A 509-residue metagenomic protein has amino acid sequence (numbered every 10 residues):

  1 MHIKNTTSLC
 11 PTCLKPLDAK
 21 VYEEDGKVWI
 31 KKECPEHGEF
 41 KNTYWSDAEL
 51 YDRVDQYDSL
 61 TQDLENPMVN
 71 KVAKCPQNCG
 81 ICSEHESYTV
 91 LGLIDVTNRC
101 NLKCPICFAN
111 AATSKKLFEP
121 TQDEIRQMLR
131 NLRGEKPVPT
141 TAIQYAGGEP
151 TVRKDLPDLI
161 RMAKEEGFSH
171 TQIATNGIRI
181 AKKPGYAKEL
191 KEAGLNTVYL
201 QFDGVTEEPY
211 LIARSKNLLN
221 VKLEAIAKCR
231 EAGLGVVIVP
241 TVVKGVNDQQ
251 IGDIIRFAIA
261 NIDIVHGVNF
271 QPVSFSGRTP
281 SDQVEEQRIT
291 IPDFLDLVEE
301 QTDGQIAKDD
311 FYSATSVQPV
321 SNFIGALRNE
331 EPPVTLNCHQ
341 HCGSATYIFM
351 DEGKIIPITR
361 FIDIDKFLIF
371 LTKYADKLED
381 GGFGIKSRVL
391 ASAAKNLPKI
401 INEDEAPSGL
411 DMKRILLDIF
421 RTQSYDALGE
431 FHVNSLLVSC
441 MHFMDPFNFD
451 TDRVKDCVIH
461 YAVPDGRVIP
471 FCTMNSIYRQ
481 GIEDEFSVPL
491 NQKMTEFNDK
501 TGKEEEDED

Functional and structural regions predicted by a protein language model:
M1-Q56, L60-T61, L371-D509: Flexible mid-to-C-terminal extensions adjoining Fe-S/redox cofactors in radical SAM and related proteins
Y22, G26-W45, L50, Q56-T175 (+1 more regions): Conserved alpha-helical substructure of the radical SAM core
C34, V72-C82, T89-L91, C100 (+5 more regions): Functionally engaged cysteine thiol sites
I94-V96, F108-A111, G147, T175 (+5 more regions): Glycine-rich, histidine-containing beta strand-loop boundary motifs that form or position
T113-K115, T206-I212, R278-S281: A short acidic, helix-capping loop that chelates divalent metal ions and anchors anionic groups
E119, K216-L219, E285-P292: Short, conserved loop/turn and helix-capping segments at secondary-structure boundaries that abut family-defining
R126-Q144, R153-P272: Radical SAM/AdoMet-radical enzyme domain recognition
E231-E430: Radical SAM enzyme [4Fe-4S]-AdoMet core and its adjacent flexible, acidic and glycine-rich loops/tails across
